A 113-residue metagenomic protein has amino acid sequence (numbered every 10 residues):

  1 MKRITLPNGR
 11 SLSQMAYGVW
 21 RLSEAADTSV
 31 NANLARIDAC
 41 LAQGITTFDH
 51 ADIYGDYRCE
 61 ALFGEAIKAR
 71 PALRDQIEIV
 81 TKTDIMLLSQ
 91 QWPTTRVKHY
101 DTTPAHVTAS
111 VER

Functional and structural regions predicted by a protein language model:
M1-K82: N-terminal binding-site loop/beta-alpha segment at the start of enzyme catalytic domains that lines or forms
A25-T28, A42, Q90-R113: Glycine/proline-rich, positively charged, aromatic-decorated active-site loop/lid region on the catalytic face
C59, S89-Q90: Short glycine-/acidic-enriched loop or helix-start segments at secondary-structure transitions that form or flank
D84-L88: A short acidic, glycine/proline-enriched capping/turn motif at secondary-structure boundaries, especially helix N-cap
